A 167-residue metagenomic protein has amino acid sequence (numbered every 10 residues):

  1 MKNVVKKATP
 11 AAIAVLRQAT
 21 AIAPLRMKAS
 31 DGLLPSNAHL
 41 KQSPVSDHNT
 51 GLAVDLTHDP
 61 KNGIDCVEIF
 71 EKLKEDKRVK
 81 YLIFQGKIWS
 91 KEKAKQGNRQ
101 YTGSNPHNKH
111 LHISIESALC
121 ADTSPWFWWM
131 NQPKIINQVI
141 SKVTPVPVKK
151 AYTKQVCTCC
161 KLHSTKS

Functional and structural regions predicted by a protein language model:
M1-K2, K6, S117-S167: Low-complexity, Gly/Ser/Thr/Pro-rich intrinsically disordered linker/tail segments
M1-K95, N108-E116: Secreted/periplasmic proteins that engage bacterial cell-wall peptidoglycan
K87, R99, S124-F127: Short, low-complexity intrinsically disordered segments
R99-N105: Short proline/glycine-enriched turn/loop segments at secondary-structure junctions
